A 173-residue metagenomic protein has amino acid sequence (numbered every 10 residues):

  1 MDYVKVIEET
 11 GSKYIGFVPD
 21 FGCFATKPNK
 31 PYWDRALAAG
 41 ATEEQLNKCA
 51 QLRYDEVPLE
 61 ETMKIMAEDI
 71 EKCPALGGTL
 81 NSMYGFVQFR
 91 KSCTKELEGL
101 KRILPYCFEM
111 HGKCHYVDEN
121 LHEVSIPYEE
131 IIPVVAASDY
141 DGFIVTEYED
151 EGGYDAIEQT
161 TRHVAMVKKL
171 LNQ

Functional and structural regions predicted by a protein language model:
D2-Q173: Histidine-acidic metal/acid-base catalytic patches
